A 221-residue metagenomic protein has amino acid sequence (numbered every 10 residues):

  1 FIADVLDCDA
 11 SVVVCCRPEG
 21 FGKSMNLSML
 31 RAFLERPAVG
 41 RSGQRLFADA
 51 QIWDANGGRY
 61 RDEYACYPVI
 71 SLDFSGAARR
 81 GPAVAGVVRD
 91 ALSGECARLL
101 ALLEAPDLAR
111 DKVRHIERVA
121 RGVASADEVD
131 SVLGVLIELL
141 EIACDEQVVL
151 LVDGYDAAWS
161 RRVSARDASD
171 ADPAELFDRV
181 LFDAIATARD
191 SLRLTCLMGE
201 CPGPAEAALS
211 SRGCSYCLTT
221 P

Functional and structural regions predicted by a protein language model:
A3, N26, A32-L102: P-loop NTPase motor core
A3-A10: Phosphate-binding P-loop
S11, P68, D145-V149, R189-C196: Loop/turn-to-beta-strand initiation segments
S11-M29: Walker A/P-loop nucleotide-binding motif
C15, V149-D153, R179-V180, R193-E200: Structural recognition of the conserved hydrophobic beta-strand(s) that form the central parallel beta-sheet of P-loop
S71-D130, A158-A168: Conserved P-loop NTPase mechanochemical-coupling segment
C96, V132-A143, D170-R193: Substrate-engagement module of ASCE P-loop NTPases
G199-P221: Conserved P-loop NTPase catalytic core
